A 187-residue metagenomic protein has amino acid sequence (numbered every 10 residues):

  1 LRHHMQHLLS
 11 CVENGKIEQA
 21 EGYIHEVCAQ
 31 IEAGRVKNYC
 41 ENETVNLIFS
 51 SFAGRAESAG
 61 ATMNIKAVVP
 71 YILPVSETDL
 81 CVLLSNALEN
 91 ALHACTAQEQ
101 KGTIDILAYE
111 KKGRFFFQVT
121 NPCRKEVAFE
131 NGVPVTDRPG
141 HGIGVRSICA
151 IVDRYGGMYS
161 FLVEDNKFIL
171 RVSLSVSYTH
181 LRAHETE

Functional and structural regions predicted by a protein language model:
G22-A29, E41-A59: Short beta-to-alpha transition helix within the HATPase_c
K37, E41, M63-L84: Conserved short strand/loop->alpha-helix "switch" segment adjacent to the catalytic nucleotide/phosphoryl-transfer site
D79-Q98: Conserved ATP-binding N-box helix of the HATPase_c
T103-G113: Short beta-strand/loop element within the Bergerat-fold HATPase_c
F115-G142: Glycine-rich/acidic phosphate-handling loop/turn and adjacent ATP-lid/helix of nucleotide-binding kinase/ATPase domains
G156-E164: Glycine-rich ATP-binding loops of the HATPase_c
T179-T186: Conserved small/polar residues in nucleotide/adenosyl-binding loops
